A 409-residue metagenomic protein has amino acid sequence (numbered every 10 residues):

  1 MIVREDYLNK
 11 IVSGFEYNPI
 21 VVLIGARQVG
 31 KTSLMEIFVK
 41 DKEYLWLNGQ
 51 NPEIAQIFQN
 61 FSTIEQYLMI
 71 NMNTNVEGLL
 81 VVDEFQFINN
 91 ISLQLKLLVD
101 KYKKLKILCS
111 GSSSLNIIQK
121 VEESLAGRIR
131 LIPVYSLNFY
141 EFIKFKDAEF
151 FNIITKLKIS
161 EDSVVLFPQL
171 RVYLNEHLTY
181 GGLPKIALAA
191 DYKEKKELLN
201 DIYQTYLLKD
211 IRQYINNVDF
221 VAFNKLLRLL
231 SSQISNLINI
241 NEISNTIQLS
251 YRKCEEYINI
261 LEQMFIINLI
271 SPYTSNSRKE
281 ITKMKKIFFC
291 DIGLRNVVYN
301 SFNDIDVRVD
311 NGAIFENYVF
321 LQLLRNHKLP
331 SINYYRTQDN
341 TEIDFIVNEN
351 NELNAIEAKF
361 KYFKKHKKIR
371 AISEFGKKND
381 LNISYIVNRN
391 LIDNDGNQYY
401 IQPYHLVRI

Functional and structural regions predicted by a protein language model:
L8-N9, S13-V22, A26-Q28, T32 (+4 more regions): A cross-kingdom feature that marks ATP-driven nucleic-acid transaction machinery
L47-G78: Short glycine-rich substrate-engagement loop in P-loop NTPases that contacts/grips substrate
N73-I91: Conserved P-loop NTPase "ATPase switch" module shared by AAA+ and STAND
V81, K106-S112, P133: Structural recognition of the conserved hydrophobic beta-strand(s) that form the central parallel beta-sheet of P-loop
Q86-L108: Conserved Walker B catalytic segment
S110-S114, K120, Y135-L137, N388-N390: A short beta-strand-to-loop transition that corresponds to the Sensor-1 phosphate-sensing loop of AAA+ P-loop ATPases
L115-L131, K144-A148: Short regulatory helix/loop adjacent to the ATP-binding pocket of P-loop NTPases
Y140, K144-L321, P330-Q338: Interdomain hinge/linker elements that couple catalytic modules in large macromolecular machines
